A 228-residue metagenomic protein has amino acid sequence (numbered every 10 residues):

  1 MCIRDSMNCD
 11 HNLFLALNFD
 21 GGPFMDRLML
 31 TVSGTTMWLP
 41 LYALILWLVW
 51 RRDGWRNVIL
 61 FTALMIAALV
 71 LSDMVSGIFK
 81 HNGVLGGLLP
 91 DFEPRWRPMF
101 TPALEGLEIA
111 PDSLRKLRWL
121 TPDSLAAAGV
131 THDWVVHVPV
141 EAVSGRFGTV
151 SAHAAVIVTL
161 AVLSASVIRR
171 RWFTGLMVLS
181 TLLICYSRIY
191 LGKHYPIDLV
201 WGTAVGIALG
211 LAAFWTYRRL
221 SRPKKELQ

Functional and structural regions predicted by a protein language model:
R4-Y42, V75-S144: N-terminal transmembrane-helix/juxtamembrane module of multi-pass inner/ER membrane proteins
M29, R56-A68, W172-M177, I197-W201: Alpha-helical transmembrane segments of integral membrane proteins
V32-V49, A63, H153-V158: Hydrophobic alpha-helical transmembrane segments
T35, R51-W55, V167-W172: Transmembrane helix interruption/hinge and helix-loop junction motifs
T36, A63-I78, V200, A204 (+1 more regions): Hydrophobic, lipid-facing residues on alpha-helical transmembrane segments of integral membrane proteins
A43-W50, T181-L182, A204: Hydrophobic transmembrane alpha-helices of multi-pass, membrane-embedded glycosylation machinery
L46-N82: Interfacial segments of alpha-helical transmembrane regions
R115-Q228: Membrane-embedded catalytic cores of phosphoryl/pyrophosphoryl-handling enzymes
